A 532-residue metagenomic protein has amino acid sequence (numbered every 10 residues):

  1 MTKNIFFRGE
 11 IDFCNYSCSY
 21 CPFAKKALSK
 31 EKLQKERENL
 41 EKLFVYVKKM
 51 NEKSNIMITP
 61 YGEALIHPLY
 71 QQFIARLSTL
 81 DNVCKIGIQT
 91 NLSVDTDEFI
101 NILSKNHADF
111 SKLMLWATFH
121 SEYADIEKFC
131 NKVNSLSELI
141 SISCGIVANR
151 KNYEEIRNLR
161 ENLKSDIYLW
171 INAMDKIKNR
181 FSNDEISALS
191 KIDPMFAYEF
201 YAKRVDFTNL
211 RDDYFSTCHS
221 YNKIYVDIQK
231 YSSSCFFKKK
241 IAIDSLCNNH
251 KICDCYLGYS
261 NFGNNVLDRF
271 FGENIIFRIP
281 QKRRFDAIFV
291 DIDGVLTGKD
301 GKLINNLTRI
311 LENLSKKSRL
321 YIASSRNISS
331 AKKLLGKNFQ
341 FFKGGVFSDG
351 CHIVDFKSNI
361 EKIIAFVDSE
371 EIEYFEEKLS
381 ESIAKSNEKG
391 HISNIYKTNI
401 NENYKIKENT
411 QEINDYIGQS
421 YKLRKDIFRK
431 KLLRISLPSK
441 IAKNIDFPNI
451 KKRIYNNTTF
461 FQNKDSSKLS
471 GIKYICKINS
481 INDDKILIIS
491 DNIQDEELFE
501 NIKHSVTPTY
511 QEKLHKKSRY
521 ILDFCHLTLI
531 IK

Functional and structural regions predicted by a protein language model:
M1-A24, N55-T59, N222-K230: N-terminal pre-triad scaffold of radical SAM enzymes
I5, K25-R37, E52-H67, S78-D97 (+3 more regions): Core AdoMet radical
V47-K48, R76-D81, I100-S111, C130-E138 (+2 more regions): Acidic (Asp/Glu)-rich catalytic clusters
I56, A124-T208: Conserved C-terminal portion of the radical SAM core fold that forms the substrate/S-adenosylmethionine-binding
N179-Q281: Accessory C-terminal segments flanking Radical SAM cores
R283-A287, L303-I304, F461-K532: Mg2+-dependent phosphoryl-transfer enzymes with acidic/Ser/Thr/Gly-rich catalytic loops
K299-I406: Active-site phosphate-binding/coordination module
Y374-N501: Conserved acidic, metal-coordinating active-site core of Asp-based, Mg2+-dependent phosphoryl-transfer enzymes
